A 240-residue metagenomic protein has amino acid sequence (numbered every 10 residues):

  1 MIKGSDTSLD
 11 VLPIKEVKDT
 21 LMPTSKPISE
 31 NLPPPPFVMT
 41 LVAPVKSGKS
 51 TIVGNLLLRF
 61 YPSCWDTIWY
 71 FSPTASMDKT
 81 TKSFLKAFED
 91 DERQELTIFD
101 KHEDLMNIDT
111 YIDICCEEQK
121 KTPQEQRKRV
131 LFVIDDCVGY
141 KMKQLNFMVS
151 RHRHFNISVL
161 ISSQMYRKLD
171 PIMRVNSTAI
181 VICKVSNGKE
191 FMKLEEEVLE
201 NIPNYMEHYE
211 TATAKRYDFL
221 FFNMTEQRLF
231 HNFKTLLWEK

Functional and structural regions predicted by a protein language model:
M1-I28, A75: N-terminal pre-Walker A segment at the start of P-loop NTPase domains
T7, H102-Y111, E226-N232, L236-W238: A positional "C-terminalness" feature that preferentially activates on distal terminal regions of long, nucleic
S25-P27, M39-P62, P73-M77, K82 (+2 more regions): Conserved P-loop NTPase motor cores
T67-P73: Conserved RecA-like ASCE P-loop NTPase motor core of nucleic-acid helicases/translocases
W69, S158-L160, L220: A structural signal for isolated positions on well-ordered beta-strands in alpha/beta enzyme cores
I202-K240: Conserved AAA+ ATPase small/helical "lid" subdomain
